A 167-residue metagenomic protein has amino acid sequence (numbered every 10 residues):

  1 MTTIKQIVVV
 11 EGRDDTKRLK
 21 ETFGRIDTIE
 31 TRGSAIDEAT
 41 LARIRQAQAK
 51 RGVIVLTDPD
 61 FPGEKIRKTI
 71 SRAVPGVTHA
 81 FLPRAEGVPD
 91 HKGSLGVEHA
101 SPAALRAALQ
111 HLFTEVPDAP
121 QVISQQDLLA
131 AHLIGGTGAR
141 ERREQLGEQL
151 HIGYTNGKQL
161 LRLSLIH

Functional and structural regions predicted by a protein language model:
I4-I7, R13-K50: Acidic, glycine-rich catalytic loops of TOPRIM or P-loop NTPase phosphate-binding modules used across DNA replication
V9, V55-L56: Active-site-adjacent beta-strand anchor residues
G12-R13, P59: Helix N-cap/beta->alpha junction signal
R18, K65-T69: Phosphate- and divalent-cation-binding pockets in alpha/beta enzyme and binding domains that engage nucleotide-derived
G33, I44-A49, I70-E86, G93-L95 (+1 more regions): Replace "Mg2+/Mn2+-dependent" with "divalent metal-dependent
A35-I36, L56-I66: Acidic, metal-coordinating catalytic cores used for nucleic-acid/nucleotide bond scission and strand-transfer chemistry
R84-L160: Internal, active-site/partner-interface "lid" segment
H167: Conserved small/polar residues in nucleotide/adenosyl-binding loops
